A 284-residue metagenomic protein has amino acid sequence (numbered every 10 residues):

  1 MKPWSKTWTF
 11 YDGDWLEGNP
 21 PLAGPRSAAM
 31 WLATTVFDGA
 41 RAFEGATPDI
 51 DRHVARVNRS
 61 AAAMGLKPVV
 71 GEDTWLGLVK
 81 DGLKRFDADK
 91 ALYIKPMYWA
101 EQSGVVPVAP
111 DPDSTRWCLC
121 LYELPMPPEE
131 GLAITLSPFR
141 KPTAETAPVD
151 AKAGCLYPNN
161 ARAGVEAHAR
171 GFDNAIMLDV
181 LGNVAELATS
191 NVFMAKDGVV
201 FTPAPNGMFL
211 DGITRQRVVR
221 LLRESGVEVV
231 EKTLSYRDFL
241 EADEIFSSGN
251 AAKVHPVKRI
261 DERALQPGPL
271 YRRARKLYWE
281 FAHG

Functional and structural regions predicted by a protein language model:
M1-D81, W99, V108-G284: Helix-start/capping segments and mature chain N-termini
R85-M97: Ordered, amphipathic secondary-structure segments that act as subunit-interaction surfaces in large macromolecular
